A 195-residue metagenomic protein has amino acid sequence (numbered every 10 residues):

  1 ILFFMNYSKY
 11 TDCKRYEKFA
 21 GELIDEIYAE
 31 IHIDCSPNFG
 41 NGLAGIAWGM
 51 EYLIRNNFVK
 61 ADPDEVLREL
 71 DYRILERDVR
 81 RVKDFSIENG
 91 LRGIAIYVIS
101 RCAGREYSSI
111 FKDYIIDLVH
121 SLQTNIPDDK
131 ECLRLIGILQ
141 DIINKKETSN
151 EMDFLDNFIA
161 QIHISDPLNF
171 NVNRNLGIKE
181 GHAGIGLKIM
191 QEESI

Functional and structural regions predicted by a protein language model:
I1-Y10, L23, G42-Y52: Non-membrane alpha-helical segments in proteins
L2, G45-W48, G93-I96, G137 (+1 more regions): Residue-level signature of alpha-solenoid helical repeat scaffolds
S8-E17, I54-P63, C102-S109, K145-N150: Short coil/turn connectors between adjacent alpha-helices in alpha-solenoid helical repeat scaffolds
I24-N41: Blade-loop segments of beta-propeller domains
D25-A29, Y72-E76, H120: Amphipathic alpha-helical segments of tetratricopeptide repeats
S36-L43, K83-L91, P127-C132, R174-H182: Helix-start/N-cap signature of alpha-helical segments
E65-S86: Asp-box/WD-like beta-propeller blade repeats and closely related beta-sheet repeat scaffolds
R73, S100-I195: Terminal, non-catalytic domain-edge segments
